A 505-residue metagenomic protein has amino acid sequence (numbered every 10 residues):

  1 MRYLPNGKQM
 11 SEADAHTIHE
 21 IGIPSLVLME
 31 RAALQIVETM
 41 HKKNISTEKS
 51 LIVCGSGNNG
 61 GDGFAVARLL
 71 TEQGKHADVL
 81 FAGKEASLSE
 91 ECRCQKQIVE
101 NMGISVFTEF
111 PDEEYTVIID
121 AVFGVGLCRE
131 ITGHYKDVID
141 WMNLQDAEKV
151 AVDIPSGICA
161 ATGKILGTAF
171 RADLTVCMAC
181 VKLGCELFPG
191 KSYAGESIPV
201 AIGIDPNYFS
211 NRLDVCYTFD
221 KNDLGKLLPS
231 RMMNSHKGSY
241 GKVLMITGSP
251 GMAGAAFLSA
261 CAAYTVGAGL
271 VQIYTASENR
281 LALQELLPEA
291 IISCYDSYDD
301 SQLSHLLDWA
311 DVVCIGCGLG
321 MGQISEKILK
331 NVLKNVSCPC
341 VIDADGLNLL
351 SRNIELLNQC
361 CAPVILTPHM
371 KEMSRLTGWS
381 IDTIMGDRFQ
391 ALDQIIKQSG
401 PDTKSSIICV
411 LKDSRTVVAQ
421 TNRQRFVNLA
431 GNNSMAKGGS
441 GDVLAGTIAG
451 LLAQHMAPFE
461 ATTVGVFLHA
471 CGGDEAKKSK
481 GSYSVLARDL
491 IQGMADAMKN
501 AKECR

Functional and structural regions predicted by a protein language model:
M1-D78, S89, R93, C185-C340 (+3 more regions): Small-residue (G/A/S/T)-rich helix-start motifs and N-terminal tracts that mark the onset
H76-G83, H134-P155, K334-S351: Short, acidic/small-residue loops that bind anionic groups at enzyme active sites
G83-V99: Glycine-rich phosphate-binding loop and adjoining beta1-alpha1-beta2 segment of Rossmann-like nucleotide-binding folds
Q95-F110, L224: Glycine-rich oxoanion-binding loops at beta->alpha junctions
G103-E114, S297-L303: Short acidic low-complexity segments
E109, E113-E130, V313-G320, S399: Glycine-rich phosphate-binding loop
D112-T116, A169, L307-D308, L333: A short, aliphatic-rich alpha-helical micro-motif
Y115-V117, V122-D214: Internal gly/pro-rich beta-alpha loop/helix module that stabilizes soluble enzyme cofactors or their anionic handles
